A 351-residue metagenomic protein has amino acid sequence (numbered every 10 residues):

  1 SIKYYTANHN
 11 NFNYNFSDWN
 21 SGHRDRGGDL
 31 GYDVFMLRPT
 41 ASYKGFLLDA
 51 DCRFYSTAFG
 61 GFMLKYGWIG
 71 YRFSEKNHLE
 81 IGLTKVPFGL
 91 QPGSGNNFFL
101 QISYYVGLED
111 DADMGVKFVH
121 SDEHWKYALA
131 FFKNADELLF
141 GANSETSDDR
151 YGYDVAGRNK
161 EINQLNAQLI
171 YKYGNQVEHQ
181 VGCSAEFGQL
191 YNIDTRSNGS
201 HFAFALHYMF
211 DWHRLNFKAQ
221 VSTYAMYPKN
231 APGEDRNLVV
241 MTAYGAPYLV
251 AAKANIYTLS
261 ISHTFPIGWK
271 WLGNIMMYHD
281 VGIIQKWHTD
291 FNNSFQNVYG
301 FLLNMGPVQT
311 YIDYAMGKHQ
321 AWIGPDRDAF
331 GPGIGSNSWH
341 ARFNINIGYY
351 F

Functional and structural regions predicted by a protein language model:
S1-F12, R24-L138, I170-G174, T258 (+2 more regions): Outer membrane beta-barrel
S1-Y5, R53-Y55, T84-V86, F132-N134 (+5 more regions): Outer-membrane beta-barrel pore domains and translocons
I2, L48-A50, L79-I81, Y127-L129 (+8 more regions): Transmembrane beta-strands of outer-membrane beta-barrel proteins
R24-D29, T57-M63, Y105-D110, V155-I162 (+5 more regions): Replace "Gram-negative outer membrane beta-barrel proteins" with "bacterial and organellar outer membrane beta-barrel
G31, S42-G45, F73-E75, H120-K126 (+6 more regions): Outer-membrane beta-barrel strand-turn architecture
D33-L37, L64-G67, A112-V116, N163-A167 (+4 more regions): Hydrophobic, lipid-facing positions within transmembrane beta-strands of outer-membrane proteins
Y171-W287, Y349: Detector for outer-membrane/organellar transmembrane beta-barrel domains, recognizing the amphipathic beta-strand
N337-F351: Outer-membrane beta-barrel "beta-signal"
